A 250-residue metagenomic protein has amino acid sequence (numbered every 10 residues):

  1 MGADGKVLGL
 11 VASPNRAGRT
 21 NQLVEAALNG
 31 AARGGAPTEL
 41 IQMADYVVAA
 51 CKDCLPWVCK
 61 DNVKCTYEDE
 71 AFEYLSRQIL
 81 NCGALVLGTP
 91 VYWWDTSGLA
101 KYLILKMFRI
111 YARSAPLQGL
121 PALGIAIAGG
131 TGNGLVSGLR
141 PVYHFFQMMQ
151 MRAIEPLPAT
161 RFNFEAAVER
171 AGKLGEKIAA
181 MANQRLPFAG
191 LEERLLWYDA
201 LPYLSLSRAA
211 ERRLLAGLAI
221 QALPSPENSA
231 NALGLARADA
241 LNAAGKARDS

Functional and structural regions predicted by a protein language model:
M1-R109, R113, G172, I178-A182 (+1 more regions): N-terminal beta1-alpha1-beta2 submodule of the flavodoxin-like/Rossmannoid cofactor-binding fold
L8-L10, L123, F164: Conserved hydrophobic packing residues within short motifs/helices of P-loop NTPase cores of ABC-family ATPases
P14-A17, V91-W93, A128-G132, A159-F164: Short histidine/acidic/glycine/proline-rich micro-motifs that form metal- and phosphate-coordinating active-site loops
T20-N21, S97-K101, L135-L139, F164-V168: Conserved strand-to-helix beginnings and helix N-cap segments that scaffold or border functional pockets
L87, T131-V136, V168-L174: A general structural signal for short secondary-structure boundary/capping elements
G98, A112-P158: Short, glycine-/small-residue-rich phosphate/pyrophosphate-handling segment
F145-E169, G175-N183: A charged, well-structured terminal subsegment
